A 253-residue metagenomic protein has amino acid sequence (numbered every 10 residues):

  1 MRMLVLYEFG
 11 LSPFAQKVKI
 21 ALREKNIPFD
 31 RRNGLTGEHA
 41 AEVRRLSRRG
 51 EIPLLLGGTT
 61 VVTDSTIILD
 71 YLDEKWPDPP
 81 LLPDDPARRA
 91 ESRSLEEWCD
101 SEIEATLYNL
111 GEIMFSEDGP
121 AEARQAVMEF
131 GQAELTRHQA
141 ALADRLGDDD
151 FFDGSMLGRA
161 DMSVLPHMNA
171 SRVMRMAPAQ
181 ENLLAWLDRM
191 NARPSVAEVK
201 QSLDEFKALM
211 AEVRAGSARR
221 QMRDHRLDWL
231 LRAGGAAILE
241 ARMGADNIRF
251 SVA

Functional and structural regions predicted by a protein language model:
M1-A133, D228-A253: GST-like domain detector, emphasizing the conserved glutathione-binding G-site in the N-terminal thioredoxin-like
F29, F115, N182, V196 (+1 more regions): Juxtamembrane helix-loop transition sites at the ends of transmembrane segments in multi-pass membrane proteins
H39, K207-A208: Generic structural signal for helix capping and beta-alpha/helix-loop junctions
R44, A90-R93, S163, L184 (+1 more regions): Generic structural signal for individual residues within well-ordered alpha-helical segments across diverse proteins
L81, A197-V199: Acidic/polar loop patches that form or flank catalytic/metal-binding clefts of enzymes that bind anionic ligands
C99-P194, S202, I248-A253: GST-like fold's C-terminal all-alpha helical module
S202-L203, L227: Exported/periplasmic ABC-transporter solute-binding proteins
A208-A241: Long, charge-rich low-complexity segments
